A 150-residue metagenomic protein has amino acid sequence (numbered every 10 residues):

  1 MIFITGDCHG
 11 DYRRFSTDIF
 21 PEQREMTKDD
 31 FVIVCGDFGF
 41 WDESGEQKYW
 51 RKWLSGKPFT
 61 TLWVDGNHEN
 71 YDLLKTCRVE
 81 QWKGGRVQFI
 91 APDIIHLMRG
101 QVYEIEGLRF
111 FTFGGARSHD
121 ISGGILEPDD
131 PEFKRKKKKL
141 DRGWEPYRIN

Functional and structural regions predicted by a protein language model:
M1-F3: Extreme N-terminal starter segment of soluble prokaryotic enzymes
T5, G10-I105: Core catalytic region of metal-dependent phosphoesterases/phosphodiesterases, especially metallo-beta-lactamase-like
P92, E106-N150: Active-site-proximal loop/helix segment associated with metal-binding centers of metalloenzymes
